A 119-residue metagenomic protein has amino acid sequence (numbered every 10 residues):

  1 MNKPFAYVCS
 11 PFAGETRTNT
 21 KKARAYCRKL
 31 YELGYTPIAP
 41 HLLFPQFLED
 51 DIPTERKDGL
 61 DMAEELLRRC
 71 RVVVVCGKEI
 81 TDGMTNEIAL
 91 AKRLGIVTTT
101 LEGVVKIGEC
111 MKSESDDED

Functional and structural regions predicted by a protein language model:
M1-D119: Catalytic phosphate/metal-binding cores of nucleic-acid and nucleotide-processing enzymes, i.e., regions that mediate
